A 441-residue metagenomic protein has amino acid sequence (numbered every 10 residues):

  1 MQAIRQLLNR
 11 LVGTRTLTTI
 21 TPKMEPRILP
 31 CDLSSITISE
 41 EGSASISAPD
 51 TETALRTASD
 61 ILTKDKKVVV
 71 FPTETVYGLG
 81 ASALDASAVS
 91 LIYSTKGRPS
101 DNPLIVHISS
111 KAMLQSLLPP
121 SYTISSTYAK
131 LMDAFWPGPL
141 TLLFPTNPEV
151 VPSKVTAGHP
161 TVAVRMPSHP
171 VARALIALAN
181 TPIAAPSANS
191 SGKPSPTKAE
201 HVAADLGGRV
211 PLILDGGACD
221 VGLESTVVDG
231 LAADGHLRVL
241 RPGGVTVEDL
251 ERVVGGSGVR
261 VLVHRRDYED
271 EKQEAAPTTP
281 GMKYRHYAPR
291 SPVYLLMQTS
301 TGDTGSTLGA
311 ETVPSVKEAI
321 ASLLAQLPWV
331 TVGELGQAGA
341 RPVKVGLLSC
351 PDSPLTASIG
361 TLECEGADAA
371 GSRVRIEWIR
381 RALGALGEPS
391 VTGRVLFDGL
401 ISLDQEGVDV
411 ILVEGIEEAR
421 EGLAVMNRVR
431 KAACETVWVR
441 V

Functional and structural regions predicted by a protein language model:
Q2-V441: Active-site-adjacent structural elements in enzyme catalytic cores
